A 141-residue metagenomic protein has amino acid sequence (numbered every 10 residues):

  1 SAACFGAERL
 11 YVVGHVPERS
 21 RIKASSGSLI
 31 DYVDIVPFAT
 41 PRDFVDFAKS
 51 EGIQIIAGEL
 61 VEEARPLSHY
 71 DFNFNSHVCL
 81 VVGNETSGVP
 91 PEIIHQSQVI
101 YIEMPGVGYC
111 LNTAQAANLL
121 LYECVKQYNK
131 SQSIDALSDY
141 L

Functional and structural regions predicted by a protein language model:
S1-L141: Post-transcriptional modification and biogenesis factors for structured RNAs of the translation apparatus
